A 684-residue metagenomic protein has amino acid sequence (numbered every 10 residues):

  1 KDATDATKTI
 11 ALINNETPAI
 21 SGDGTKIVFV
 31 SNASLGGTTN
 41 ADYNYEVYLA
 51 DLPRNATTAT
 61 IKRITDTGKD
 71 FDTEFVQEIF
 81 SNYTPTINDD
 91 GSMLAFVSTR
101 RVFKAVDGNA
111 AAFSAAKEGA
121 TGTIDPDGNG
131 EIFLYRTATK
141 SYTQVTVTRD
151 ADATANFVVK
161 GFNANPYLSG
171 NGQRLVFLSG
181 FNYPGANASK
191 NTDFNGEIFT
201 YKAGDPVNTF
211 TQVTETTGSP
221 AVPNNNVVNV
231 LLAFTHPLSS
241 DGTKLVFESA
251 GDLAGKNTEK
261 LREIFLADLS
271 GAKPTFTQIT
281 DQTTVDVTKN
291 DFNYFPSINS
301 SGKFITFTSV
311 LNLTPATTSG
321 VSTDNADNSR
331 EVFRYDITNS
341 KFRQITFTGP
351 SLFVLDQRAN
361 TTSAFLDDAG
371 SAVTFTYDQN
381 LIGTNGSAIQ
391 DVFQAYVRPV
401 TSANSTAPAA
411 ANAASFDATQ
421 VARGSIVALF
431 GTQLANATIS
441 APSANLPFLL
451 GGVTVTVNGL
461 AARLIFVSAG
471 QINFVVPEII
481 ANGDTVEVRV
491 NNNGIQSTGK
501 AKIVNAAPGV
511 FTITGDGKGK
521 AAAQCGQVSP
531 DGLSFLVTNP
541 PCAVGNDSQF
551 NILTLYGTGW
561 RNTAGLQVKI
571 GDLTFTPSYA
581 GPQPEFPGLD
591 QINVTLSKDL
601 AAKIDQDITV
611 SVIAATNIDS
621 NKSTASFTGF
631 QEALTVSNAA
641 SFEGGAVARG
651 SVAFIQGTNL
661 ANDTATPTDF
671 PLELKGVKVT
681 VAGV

Functional and structural regions predicted by a protein language model:
K1-S402: Conserved "turn/edge" positions that cap or connect secondary-structure elements within repeat/scaffolded domains
P399-V684: A sequence-level detector for low-complexity, Ser/Thr- and acidic-rich stretches
